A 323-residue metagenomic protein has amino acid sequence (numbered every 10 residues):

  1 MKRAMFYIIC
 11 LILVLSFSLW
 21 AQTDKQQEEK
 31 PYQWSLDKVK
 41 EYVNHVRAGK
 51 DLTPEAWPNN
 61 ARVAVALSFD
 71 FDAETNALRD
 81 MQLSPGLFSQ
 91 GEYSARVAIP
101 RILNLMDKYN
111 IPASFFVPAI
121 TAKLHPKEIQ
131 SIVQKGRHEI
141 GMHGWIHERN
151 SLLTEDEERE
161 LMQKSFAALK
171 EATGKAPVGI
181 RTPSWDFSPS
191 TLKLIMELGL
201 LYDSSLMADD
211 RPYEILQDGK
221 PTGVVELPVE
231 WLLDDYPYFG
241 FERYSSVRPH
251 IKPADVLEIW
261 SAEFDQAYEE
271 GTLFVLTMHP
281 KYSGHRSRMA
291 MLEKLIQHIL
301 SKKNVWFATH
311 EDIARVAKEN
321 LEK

Functional and structural regions predicted by a protein language model:
M1-F6: Positively charged n-region of N-terminal signal peptides that target proteins for export
Y7-S18: Bacterial N-terminal signal peptides
S16-Q27: Bacterial Sec-dependent signal peptides at the C-terminal "C-region" and cleavage site
E29-P58, A167-E171, K175-E270: Active-site-adjacent pocket scaffolds in enzyme catalytic domains
P31-G136, E258, H298: Active-site beta->alpha N-cap acidic-glycine motif
V65-L67, I140, W306: Residue-level marker for buried hydrophobic side chains located in beta-strands that build the well-ordered beta-sheet
P100-L103, D107-S188, T222, P228-S245 (+1 more regions): Metal-dependent polysaccharide deacetylase catalytic core of the NodB/CE4 family, i.e., the active-site-bearing domain
K108, Y202, A208, E214 (+1 more regions): C-terminal domain-boundary segment and adjacent tail
